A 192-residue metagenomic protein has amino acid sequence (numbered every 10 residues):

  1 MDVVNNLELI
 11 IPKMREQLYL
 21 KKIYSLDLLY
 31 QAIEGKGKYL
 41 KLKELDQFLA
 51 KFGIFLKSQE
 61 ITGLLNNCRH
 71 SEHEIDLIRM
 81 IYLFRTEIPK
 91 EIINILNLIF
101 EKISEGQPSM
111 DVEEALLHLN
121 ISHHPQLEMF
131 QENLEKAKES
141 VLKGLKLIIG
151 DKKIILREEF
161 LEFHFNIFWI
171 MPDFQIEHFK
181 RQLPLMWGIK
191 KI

Functional and structural regions predicted by a protein language model:
M1, I154, K191-I192: Charged interaction scaffolds used for protein-protein
M1-K36, L42-K43, F55-N67, E74-G106 (+2 more regions): EF-hand Ca2+-binding helix-loop-helix modules
Y19-L28, F48-S71, T86-F100, H118-G150 (+1 more regions): EF-hand-based Ca2+ sensing modules
K43, Q47-K51, E113-H118, E159-E162: Extracellular/lumenal glycan-associated surfaces
G106, E162-H164, R181: Calcium-binding acidic motifs and repeat modules
Q107, G144, F168, P184-I192: Eukaryote-specific, cytoplasm-facing alpha-helical/coiled-coil scaffolding segments in long proteins
K153-F165: A contiguous, mid-protein "functional segment" used to position or interact with cofactors/ions or partner subunits
